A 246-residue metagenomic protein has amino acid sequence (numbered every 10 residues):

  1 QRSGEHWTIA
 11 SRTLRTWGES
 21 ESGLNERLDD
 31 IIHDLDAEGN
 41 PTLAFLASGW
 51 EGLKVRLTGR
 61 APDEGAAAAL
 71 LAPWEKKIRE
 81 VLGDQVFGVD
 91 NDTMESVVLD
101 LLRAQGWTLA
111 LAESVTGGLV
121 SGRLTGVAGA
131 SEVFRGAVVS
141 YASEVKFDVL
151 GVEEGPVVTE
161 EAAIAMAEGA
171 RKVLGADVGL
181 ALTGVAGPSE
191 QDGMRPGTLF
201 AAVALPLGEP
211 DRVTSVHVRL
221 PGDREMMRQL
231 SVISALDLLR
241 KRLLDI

Functional and structural regions predicted by a protein language model:
Q1-E51, A66-L71: Accessory alpha-helical/coil subdomains and C-terminal extensions that flank or cap enzyme catalytic cores
T13, K54-R56, F200, H217: Beta-strand secondary-structure signal
T16-G18, L57-A61: Short beta-strand-to-loop capping motifs
S22-E26, K54-R56, V120-G122: Short, solvent-exposed polar/charged micro-motifs at secondary-structure junctions
P41, L53-V55, V178, L199: Conserved beta-strand core positions
G49-L53, M194-G197: A short, glycine/Asx- and small/polar-enriched loop/turn that sits immediately N-terminal to a beta-strand
K54, R60, V86-G88: A charged, amphipathic alpha-helical module
G65-I246: Short alpha-helical segments enriched in small residues
